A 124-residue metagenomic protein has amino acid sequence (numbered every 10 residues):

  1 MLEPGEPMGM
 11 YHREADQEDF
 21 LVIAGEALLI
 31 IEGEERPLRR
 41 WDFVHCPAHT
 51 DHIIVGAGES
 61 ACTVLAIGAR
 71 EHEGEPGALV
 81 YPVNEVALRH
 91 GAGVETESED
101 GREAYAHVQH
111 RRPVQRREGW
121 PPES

Functional and structural regions predicted by a protein language model:
M1, F20-L21, L28: Short, conserved beta-strand segments within well-ordered enzyme catalytic domains that often line or immediately flank
M1-E14, A48: Conserved short histidine dyad/triad with adjacent acidic residue
E3-E6, E26, S60, R70-H72: Short, charged/polar surface micro-motifs in flexible loops or helix N-caps
G9-M10, L29-I30, C46, H52-G58: Short beta-strand His + acidic residue motifs that chelate non-heme Fe in jelly-roll/DSBH and cupin folds
H12, F20-L21, R36, V55: Short, conserved, surface-exposed binding loops centered on an aromatic residue
D19, E26, G33-H49: Short acidic-glycine-tyrosine-enriched beta hairpin
A24, I31-G33, G56, A66: Residue-level recognition of conserved beta-strand positions in structured domain cores
I53-S124: Double-stranded beta-helix
